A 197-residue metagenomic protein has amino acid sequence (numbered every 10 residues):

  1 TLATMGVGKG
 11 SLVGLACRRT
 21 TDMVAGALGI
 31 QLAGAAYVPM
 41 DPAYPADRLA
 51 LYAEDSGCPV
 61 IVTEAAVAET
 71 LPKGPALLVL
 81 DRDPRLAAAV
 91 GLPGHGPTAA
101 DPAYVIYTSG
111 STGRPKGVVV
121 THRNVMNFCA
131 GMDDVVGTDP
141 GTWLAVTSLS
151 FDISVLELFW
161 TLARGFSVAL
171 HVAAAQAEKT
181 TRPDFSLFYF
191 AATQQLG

Functional and structural regions predicted by a protein language model:
T1-M126, A130, D134-G137, W160-T161 (+1 more regions): Carrier-protein-dependent adenylate-forming modules in NRPS/ANL systems
L15, T63, A145, F151 (+1 more regions): Redox-cofactor binding/interface segments in oxidoreductases and associated redox assembly factors
R19, I61, I106, E178-D184 (+1 more regions): A detector of low-complexity, intrinsically disordered, Ser/Thr/Gly/Pro/Ala-rich segments
P42, Y107, T147-S148, A173 (+1 more regions): Conserved donor-binding loops in enzymes that form glycosidic bonds
L51, P59-V60, T142, F185-L187: Short, Asp-centered acidic motifs that coordinate Mg2+ and/or phosphate in catalytic or ligand-binding sites
E64, T193-G197: Short gly/Ser/Thr-rich phosphate-binding loop of adenylate-forming enzymes
K116-L144, S150-S186, L196: Conserved AMP-binding/adenylation subdomain of ANL enzymes
